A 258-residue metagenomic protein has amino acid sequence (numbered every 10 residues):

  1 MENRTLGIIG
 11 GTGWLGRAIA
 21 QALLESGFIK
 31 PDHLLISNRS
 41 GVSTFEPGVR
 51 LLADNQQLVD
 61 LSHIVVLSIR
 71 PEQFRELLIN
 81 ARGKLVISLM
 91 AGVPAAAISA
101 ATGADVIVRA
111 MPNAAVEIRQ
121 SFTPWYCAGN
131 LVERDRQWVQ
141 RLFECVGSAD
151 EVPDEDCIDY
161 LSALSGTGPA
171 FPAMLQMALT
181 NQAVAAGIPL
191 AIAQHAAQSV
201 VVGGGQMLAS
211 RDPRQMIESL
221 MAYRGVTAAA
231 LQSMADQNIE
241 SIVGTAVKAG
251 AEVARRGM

Functional and structural regions predicted by a protein language model:
E2-G7, H195-M258: NAD(P)-dependent Rossmann-like dehydrogenase/reductase catalytic/cofactor-binding core
I8-I9, I36, L67, L220: Hydrophobic Val/Ile/Leu positions in short beta-strands of Rossmann-like dinucleotide-binding domains
G10-R17, S165: Glycine-rich NAD(P) Rossmann-fold beta1-alpha1 loop
W14, I19-Q21, L35, G41-W125: Rossmann-like NAD(P)(H) cofactor-binding subdomain of soluble oxidoreductases
A18, A22-S26, Q182: Rossmann-fold NAD(P)-dependent oxidoreductase module
L34, L58, F74, P189-A197 (+2 more regions): Small-residue helix-packing motif on alpha-helices
A97-V106, F122-Y160, F171-S210, V253-A254: Internal alpha-helical scaffold of NAD(P)-dependent oxidoreductase catalytic cores
S162-A170, I217: A short glycine-threonine-serine/GTX helix/turn-capping micro-motif
